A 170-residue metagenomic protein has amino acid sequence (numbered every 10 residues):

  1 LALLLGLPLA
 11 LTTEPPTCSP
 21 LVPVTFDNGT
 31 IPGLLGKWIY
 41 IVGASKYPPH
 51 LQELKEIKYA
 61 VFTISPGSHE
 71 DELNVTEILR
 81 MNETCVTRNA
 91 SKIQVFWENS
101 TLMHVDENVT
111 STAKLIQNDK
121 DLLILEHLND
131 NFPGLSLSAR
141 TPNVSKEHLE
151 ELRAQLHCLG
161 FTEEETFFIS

Functional and structural regions predicted by a protein language model:
L1-S170: A beta-rich soluble binding module of mature secreted/lumenal proteins
